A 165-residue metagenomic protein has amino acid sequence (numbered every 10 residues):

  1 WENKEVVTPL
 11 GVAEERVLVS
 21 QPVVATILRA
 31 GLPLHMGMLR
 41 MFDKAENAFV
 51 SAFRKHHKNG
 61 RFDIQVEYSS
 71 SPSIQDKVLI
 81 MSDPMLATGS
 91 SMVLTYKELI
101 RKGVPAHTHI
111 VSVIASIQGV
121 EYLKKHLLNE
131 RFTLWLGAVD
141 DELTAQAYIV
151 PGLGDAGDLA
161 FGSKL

Functional and structural regions predicted by a protein language model:
W1-L165: PRPP-associated nucleotide enzymes
